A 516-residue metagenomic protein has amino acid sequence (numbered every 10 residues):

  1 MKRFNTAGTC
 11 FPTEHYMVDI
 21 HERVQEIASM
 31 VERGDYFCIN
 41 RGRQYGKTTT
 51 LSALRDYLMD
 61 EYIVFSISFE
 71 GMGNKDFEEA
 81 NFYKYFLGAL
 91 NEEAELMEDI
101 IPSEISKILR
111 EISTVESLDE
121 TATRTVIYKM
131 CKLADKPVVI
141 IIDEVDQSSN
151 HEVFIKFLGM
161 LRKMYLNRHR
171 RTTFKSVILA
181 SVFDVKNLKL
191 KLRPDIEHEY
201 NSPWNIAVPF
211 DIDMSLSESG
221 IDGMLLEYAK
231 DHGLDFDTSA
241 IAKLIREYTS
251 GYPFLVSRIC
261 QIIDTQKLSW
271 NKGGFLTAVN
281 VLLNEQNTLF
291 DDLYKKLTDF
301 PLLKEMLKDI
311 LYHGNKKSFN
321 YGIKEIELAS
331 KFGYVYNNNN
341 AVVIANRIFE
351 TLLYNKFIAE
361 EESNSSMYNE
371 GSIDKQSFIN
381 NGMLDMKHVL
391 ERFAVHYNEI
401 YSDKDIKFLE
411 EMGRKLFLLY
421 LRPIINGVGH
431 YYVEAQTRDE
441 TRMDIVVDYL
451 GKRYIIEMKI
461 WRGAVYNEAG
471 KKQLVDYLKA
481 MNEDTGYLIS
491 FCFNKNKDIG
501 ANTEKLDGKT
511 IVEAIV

Functional and structural regions predicted by a protein language model:
M1-Y57, T125, K129, H396-E399: Walker A/P-loop-proximal flanking segment of P-loop NTPase domains
G8-C10, E152-A240, E247-Y248, I262 (+1 more regions): The catalytic "switch" region of P-loop NTPases
M59-K75, I140: Conserved catalytic segments around the Walker B and adjacent sensor/switch elements of P-loop NTPase domains
I63-F65, F77-S103: Conserved NTP-binding/hydrolysis module of P-loop NTPases
S113-D184, K191-H198, E468-V475: Conserved Walker B catalytic segment
S217-F332, N338-N339, M367-Q376: Winged-helix-like regulatory helical subdomains adjacent to P-loop NTPase cores
Y420-G451: Active-site metal-binding core of divalent-cation-utilizing nuclease and nuclease-like domains
N467-K471, L478-L506: Nucleic-acid nuclease catalytic cores
